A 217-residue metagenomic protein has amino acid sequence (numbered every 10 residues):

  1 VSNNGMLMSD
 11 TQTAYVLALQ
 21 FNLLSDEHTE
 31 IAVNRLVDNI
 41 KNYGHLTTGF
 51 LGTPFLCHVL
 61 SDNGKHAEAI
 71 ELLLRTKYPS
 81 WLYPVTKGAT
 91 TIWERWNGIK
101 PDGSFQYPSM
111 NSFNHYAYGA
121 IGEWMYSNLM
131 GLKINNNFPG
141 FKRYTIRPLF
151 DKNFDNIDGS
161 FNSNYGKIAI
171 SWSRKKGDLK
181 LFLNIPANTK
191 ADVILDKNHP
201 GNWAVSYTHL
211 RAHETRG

Functional and structural regions predicted by a protein language model:
V1-F182, A187-K197: Active-site core of glycosidic bond-cleaving carbohydrate-active enzymes
A191, G201, G217: Glycine-centered loop/turn positions within well-structured domains that cap or flank conserved ligand/cofactor-binding
D196-Y207: Solvent-exposed beta-hairpin/edge-strand motifs
T208-G217: Conserved small/polar residues in nucleotide/adenosyl-binding loops
